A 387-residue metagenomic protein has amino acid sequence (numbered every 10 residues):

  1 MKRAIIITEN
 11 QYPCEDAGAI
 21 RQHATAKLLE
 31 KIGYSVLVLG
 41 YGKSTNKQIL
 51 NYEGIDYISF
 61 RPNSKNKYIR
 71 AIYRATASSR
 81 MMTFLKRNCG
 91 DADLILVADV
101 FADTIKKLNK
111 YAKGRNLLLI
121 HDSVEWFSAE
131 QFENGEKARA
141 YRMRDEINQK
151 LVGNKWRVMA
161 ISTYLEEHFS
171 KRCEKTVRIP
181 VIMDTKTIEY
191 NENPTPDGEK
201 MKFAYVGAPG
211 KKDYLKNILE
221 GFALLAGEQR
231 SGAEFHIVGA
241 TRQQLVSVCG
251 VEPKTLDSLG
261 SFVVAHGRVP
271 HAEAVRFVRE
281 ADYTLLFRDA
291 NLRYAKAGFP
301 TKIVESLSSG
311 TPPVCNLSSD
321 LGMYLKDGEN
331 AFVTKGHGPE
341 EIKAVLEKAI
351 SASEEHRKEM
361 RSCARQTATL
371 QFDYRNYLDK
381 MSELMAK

Functional and structural regions predicted by a protein language model:
I5, P194-A223, F235-H236: Conserved donor-binding/catalytic core segment of Leloir-type glycosyltransferases
A24-K27, S79-K86, D103-K106, K110 (+5 more regions): Membrane-proximal helix-turn-helix segments that form the acceptor-binding/catalytic region of lipid-linked
Y164, I182: Carbohydrate-associated surface elements
V206, E234-G250: Glycosyltransferase donor-sugar binding loop
D213, P270-F277, T284-V304, V314-L325: Nucleotide-sugar-dependent
G239, V248-R276: Nucleotide-activated donor-binding/catalytic signature segment of Leloir-type glycosyltransferases, i.e., the conserved
D327-G328, F332-P339, K348-E354: Conserved acidic donor-binding segment of nucleotide-sugar-dependent glycosyltransferases
E354-M385: A charged, aromatic-enriched C-terminal amphipathic alpha-helix characteristic of glycosyltransferases across folds
